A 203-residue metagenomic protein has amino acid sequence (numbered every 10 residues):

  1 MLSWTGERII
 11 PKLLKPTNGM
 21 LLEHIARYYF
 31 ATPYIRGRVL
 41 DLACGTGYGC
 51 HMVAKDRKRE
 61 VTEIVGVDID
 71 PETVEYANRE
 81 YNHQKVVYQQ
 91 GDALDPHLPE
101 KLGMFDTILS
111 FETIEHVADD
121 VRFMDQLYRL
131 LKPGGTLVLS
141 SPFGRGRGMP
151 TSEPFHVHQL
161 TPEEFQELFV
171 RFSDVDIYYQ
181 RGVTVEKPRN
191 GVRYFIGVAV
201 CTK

Functional and structural regions predicted by a protein language model:
M1-G103, T107, F111, V121-M124 (+2 more regions): Conserved N-terminal segment of class I S-adenosyl-L-methionine
E112-H116: A short His-aromatic
R122-P133: A short glycine-rich, Lys/Arg-flanked "PGG" loop and its adjoining helix->strand segment in the class I
G135-S141: Conserved beta-strand signature within the Rossmann-like core of class I S-adenosyl-L-methionine
G146-T151: A short acidic, helix-capping loop that chelates divalent metal ions and anchors anionic groups
